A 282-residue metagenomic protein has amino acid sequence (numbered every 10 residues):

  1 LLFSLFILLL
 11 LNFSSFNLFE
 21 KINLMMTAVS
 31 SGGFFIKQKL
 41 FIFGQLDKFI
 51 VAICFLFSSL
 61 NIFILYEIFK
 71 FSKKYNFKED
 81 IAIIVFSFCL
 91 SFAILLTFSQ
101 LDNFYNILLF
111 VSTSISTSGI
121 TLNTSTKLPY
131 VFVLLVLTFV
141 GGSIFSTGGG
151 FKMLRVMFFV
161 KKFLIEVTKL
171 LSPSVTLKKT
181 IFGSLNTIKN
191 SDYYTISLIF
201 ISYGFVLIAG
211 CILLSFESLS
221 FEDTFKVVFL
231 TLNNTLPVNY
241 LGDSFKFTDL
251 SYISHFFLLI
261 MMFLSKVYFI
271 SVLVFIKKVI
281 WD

Functional and structural regions predicted by a protein language model:
L1-D282: Membrane-proximal intracellular helices of multi-pass ion channels
